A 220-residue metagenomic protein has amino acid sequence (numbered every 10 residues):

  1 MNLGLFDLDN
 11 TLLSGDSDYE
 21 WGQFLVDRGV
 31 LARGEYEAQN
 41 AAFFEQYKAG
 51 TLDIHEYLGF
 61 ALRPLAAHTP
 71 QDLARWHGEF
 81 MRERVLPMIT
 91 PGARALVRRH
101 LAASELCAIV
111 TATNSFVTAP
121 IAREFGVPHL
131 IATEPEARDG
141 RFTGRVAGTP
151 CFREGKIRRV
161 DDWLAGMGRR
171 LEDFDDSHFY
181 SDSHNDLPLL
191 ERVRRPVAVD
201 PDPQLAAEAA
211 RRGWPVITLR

Functional and structural regions predicted by a protein language model:
M1, R75, R82-R220: C-terminal cap/substrate-recognition subdomain and adjoining C-terminal extension of metal-dependent phosphatase-like
M1-L52: Active-site neighborhood of HAD-like aspartate-dependent phosphohydrolases
G15, E37, T51, H55 (+2 more regions): Electropositive phosphate-/nucleotide-binding environments in soluble metabolic enzymes
S17-Q23, P70, V146, P150: Active-site phosphate-binding/coordination module
K48-L58, I131: Small-residue-rich anion-binding loops in enzyme active sites
E56-G92: Metal-dependent phosphoesterase signature
